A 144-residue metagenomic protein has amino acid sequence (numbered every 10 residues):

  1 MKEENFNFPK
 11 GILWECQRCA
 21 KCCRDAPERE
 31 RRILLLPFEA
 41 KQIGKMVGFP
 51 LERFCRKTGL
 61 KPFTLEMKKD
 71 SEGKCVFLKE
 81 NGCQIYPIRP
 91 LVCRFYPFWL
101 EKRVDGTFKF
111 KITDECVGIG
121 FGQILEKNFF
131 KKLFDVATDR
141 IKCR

Functional and structural regions predicted by a protein language model:
M1-R144: Short loop/turn segments that flank or connect secondary-structure elements
